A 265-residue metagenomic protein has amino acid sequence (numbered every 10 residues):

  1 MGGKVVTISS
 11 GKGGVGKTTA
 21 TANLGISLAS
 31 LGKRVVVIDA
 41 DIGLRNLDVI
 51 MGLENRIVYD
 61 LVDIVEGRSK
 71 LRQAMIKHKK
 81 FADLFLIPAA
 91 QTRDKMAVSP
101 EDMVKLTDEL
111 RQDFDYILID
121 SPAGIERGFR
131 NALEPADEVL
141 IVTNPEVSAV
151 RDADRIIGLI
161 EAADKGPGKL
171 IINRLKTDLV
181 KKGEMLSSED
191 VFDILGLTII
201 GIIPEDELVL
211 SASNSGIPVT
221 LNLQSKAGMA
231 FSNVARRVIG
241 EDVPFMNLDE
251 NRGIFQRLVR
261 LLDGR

Functional and structural regions predicted by a protein language model:
M1-G3: Phosphate-binding P-loop
V5, L86, I199-I202: Conserved beta-strand scaffold positions in the cores of enzyme catalytic domains, especially in NTP/NDP-utilizing
V5-K70, Y116: Walker A/P-loop NTP-binding active-site region of P-loop NTPases, recognizing the glycine-rich GxxxxGKT/S
S10, D39, P88-Q91, S121 (+1 more regions): Flexible glycine-/small-residue-rich
G13, T18, L47, I64 (+5 more regions): Residue-level signature of catalytic and energy-coupling elements of molecular machines, predominantly ATP/GTP-dependent
A40-Q112, S213-T220: P-loop/Walker-type NTP enzyme "switch/lid" segment
E101-K105, E109-Q112, Y116, P122-N214: Conserved catalytic-core segment of NTP-binding enzymes
G216-R265: NTP-binding/hydrolysis catalytic cores, primarily Walker-type P-loop NTPases
